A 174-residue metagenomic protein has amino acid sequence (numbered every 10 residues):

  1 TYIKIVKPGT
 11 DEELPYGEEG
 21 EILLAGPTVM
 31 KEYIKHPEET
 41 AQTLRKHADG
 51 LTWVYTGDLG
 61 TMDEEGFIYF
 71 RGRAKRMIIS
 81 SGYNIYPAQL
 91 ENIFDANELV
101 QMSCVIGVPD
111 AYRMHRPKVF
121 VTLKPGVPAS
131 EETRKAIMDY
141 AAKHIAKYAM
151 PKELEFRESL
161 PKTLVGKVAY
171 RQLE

Functional and structural regions predicted by a protein language model:
I3, G26, K31-E32, Q42 (+6 more regions): AMP-binding/adenylate-forming catalytic core of the ANL superfamily
K7-G9, G17, M62-D63, K162-T163: Short, acidic, Ser/Thr-enriched surface-loop or helix-capping motifs
K7-G9, H36, T40, D110: Acidic/polar helix N-cap motif
T10-E13, V127-P128: Short helix-loop capping/hinge motifs at secondary-structure junctions, enriched in acidic/polar residues
L14-E18, K31-K35: Active-site glycine/GP-rich loop and adjacent strand/helix microenvironment that borders small-molecule binding pockets
I22-L24: A structural motif
L154-R157: General small-molecule cofactor/ligand-binding pocket signal
